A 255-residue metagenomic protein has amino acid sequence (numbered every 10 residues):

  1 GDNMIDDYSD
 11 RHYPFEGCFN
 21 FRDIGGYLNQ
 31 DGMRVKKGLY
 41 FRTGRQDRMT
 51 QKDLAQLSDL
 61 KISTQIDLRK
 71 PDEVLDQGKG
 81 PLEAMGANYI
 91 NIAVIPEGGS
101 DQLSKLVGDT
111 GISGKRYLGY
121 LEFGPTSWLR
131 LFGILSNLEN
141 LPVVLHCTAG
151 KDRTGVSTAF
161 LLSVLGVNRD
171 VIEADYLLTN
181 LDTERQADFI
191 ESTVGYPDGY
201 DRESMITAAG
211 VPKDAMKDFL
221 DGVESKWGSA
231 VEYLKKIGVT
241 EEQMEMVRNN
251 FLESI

Functional and structural regions predicted by a protein language model:
G1-V144, S157-I255: Cys-dependent protein tyrosine phosphatase-like superfamily
A149, R153-T154: Ser/Thr-glycine-rich phosphate-binding loops at phosphate-binding pockets of nucleotides, nucleotide cofactors
